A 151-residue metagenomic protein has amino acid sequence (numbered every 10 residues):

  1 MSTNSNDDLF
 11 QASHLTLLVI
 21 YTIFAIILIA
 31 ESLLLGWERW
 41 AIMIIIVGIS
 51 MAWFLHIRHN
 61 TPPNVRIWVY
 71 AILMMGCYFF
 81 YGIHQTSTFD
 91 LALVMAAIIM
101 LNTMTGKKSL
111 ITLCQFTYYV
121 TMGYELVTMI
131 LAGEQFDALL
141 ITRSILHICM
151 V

Functional and structural regions predicted by a protein language model:
M1, L93, G133-D137: Juxtamembrane loop-helix boundary motifs flanking transmembrane segments in multi-pass membrane proteins
M1-F10: Short, Lys/Arg-rich, polar N-terminal cytosolic tail immediately upstream of the first transmembrane signal-anchor
D7-D8, D90, E125, D137: Acidic-enriched, low-complexity/disordered segments with a strong bias for Aspartate over Glutamate
D8, L33-L34, T128-A132: Polar/charged alpha-helical tracts
Q11-S87, L91-L101, C114, Y118-G123: Hydrophobic transmembrane alpha-helices and their membrane-interface boundaries in multi-pass, membrane-anchored
T103-Q115, Y119-V151: N-terminal membrane insertion elements
